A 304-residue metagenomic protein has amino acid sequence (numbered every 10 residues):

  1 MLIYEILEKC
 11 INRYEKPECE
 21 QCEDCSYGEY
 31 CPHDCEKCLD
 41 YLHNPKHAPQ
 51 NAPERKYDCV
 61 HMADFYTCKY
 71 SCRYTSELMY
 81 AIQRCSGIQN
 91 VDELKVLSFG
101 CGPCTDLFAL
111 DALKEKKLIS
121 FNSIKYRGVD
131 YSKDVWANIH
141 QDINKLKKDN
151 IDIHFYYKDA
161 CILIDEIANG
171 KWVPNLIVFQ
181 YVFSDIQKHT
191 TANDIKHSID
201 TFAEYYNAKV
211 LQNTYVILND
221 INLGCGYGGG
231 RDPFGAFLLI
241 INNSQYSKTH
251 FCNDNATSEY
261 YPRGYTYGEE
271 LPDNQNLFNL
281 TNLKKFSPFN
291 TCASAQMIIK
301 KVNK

Functional and structural regions predicted by a protein language model:
M1-H47: N-terminal auxiliary segments of SAM/dcSAM-dependent transferases
L2-E15, D142, Y157-K304: Domain-level detector for long C-terminal conserved domains
N51-I88: Class I SAM-dependent methyltransferase Rossmann-like catalytic core, especially the SAM/SAH-binding loop
D92-G102: Conserved class I S-adenosyl-L-methionine
P103-S120: Conserved SAM-binding loop of SAM-dependent methyltransferases across substrates and taxa, primarily the Class I
I124-R127: Short beta-strand element of Class I
S132: Conserved SAM/SAH-binding beta-strand->alpha-helix loop
N138-I153: Short, conserved SAM-binding/catalytic segment of Class I S-adenosyl-L-methionine-dependent methyltransferases
